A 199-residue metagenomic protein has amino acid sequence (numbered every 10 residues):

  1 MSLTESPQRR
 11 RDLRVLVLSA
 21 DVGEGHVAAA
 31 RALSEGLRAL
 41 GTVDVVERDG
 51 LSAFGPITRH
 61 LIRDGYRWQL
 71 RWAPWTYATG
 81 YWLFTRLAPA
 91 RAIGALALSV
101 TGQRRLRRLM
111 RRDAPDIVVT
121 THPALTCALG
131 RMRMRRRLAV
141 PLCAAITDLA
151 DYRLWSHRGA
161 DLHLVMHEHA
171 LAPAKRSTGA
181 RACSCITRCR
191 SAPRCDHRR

Functional and structural regions predicted by a protein language model:
M1-I57: N-terminal subdomain of nucleotide-sugar transferases
L16-V17, V119, C143, L164: Structural motif
H26, F54, T126-A128, D151-R153 (+1 more regions): Short, well-ordered alpha-helical microsegments
A30, L129, A174-K175: Hydrophobic packing residues within well-ordered alpha-helices of enzyme cores
A32-L109: Conserved N-terminal ligand/cofactor-binding loop architecture of enzyme catalytic domains
M110, A114-D116: Proline-aspartate-enriched helix->loop->beta-strand connector
I117-T126, G130-D148: Active-site proximal beta-strand in glycosyltransferases
R136-C195: Active-site-proximal region of nucleotide-activated glycan assembly enzymes, centered on histidine/acidic-rich loops
